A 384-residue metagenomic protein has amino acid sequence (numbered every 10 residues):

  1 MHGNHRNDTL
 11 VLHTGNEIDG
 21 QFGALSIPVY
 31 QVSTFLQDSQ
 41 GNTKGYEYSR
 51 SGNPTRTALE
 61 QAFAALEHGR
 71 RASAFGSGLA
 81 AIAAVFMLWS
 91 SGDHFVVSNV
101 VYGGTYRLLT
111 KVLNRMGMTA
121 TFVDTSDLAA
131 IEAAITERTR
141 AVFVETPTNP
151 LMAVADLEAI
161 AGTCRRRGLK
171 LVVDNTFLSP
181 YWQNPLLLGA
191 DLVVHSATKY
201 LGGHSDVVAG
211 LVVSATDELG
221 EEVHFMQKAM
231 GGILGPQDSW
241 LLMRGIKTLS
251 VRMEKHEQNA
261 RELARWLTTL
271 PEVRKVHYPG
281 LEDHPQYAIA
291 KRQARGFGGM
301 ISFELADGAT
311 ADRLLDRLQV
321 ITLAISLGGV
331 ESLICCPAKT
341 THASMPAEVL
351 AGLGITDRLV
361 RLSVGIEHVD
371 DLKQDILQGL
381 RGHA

Functional and structural regions predicted by a protein language model:
M1-N53, L59-A62: N-terminal "arm"/small-domain region of PLP-dependent enzymes with the aminotransferase-like
H2, H13, R71-P271, H277: Conserved PLP-enzyme active-site core in the AAT-like
N4, D8-L25, A309-V349: C-terminal core of ALDH-fold dehydrogenases
T34-A83, M87-L88, G104-K111: Conserved N-terminal alpha-helix of the aminotransferase class I/II PLP-enzyme fold
T119, A133, E137-R140, R252 (+3 more regions): PLP-dependent enzyme catalytic core of the Aspartate aminotransferase-like
M230-G231, L318-G328, G379-A384: A common structural junction motif
L242-V251, G298-A306, R361-G365: Short, well-ordered beta-strand elements within core beta-sheets of diverse protein domains
R261-I325, M345-A351: Conserved small-domain helix->loop->beta segment predominantly found in fold-type I
